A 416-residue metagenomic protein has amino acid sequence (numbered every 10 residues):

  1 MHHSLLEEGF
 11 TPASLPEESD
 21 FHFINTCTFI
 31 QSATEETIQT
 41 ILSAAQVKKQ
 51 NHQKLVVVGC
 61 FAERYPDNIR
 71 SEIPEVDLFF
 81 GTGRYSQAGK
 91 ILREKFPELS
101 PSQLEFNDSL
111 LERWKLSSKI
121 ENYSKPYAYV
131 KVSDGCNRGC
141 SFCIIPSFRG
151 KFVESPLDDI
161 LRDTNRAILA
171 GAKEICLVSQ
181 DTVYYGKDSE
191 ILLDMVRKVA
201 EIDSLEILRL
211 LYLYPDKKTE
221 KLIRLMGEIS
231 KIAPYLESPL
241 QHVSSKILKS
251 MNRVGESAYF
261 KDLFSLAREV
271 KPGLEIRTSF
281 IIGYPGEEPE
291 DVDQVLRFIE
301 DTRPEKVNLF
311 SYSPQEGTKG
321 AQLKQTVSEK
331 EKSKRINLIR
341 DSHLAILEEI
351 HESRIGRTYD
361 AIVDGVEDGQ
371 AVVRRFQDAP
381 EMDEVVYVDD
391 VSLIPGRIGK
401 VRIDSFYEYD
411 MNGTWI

Functional and structural regions predicted by a protein language model:
M1-V183, K221, L236, A258-E269 (+5 more regions): Proteins enriched for Cys/Gly/acidic motifs involved in redox and nucleic-acid/cofactor modification
L55-G59, R64, I69, L169-E290 (+1 more regions): Conserved SAM/AdoMet-binding glycine-rich loop
I120-E121, R224-E228, L240, H351-S353 (+1 more regions): Replace "in large, NTP-powered and nucleic-acid-processing enzymes" with "in large, NTP-powered factors and other
C140, I160, L177, L210 (+7 more regions): Conserved, mostly hydrophobic/aromatic
I145, G150, R253, G286 (+1 more regions): Short, conserved catalytic or interaction motifs in soluble domains
V178-Q180, L211-L213, P239-Q241, R277-S279 (+5 more regions): Generic beta-strand/beta-sheet core signal
G186-A200, S204, S250, Y312-A345: Radical SAM enzyme [4Fe-4S]-AdoMet core and its adjacent flexible, acidic and glycine-rich loops/tails across
Q322-I416: Terminal RNA-binding accessory module
